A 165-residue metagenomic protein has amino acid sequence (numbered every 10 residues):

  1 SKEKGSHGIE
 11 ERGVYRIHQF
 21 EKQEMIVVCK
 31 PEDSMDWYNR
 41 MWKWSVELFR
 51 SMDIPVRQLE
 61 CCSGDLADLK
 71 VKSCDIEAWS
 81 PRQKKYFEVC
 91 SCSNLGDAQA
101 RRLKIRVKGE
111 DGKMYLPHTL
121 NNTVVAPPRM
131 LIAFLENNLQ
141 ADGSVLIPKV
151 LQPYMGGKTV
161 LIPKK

Functional and structural regions predicted by a protein language model:
S1-K165: TRNA-recognition modules of translation machinery and tRNA-sensing kinases, especially anticodon-binding
